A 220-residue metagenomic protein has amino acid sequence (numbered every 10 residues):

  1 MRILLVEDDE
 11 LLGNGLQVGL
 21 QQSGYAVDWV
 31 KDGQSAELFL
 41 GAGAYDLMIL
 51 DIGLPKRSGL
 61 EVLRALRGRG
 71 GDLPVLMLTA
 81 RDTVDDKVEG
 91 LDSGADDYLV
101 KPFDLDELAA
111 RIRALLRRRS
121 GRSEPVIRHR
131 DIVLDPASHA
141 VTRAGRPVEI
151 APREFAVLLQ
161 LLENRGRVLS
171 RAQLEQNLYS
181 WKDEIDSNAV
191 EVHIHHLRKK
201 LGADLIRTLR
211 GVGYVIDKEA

Functional and structural regions predicted by a protein language model:
M1-R122: N-terminal/domain-start alpha-helical segments
R2, A110-V168: Short, Lys/Arg-enriched segments at the junction into DNA-binding effector domains of transcriptional regulators
D9, A42, L60, R81-T83 (+9 more regions): A short, glycine- and basic residue-enriched loop/turn that sits immediately adjacent to a domain's principal
G24, A109-I112, P136, L178 (+1 more regions): Short amphipathic alpha-helical/adjacent loop interface patches that line ligand and macromolecule-binding sites
V30, R128-R130, D135, T142 (+2 more regions): Solvent-exposed beta-strand sheet faces enriched in polar/charged residues
G70, R119-S123, R165, K182 (+1 more regions): A general structural signal marking secondary-structure boundaries and capping sites
A140, G145-L205, R210-V212, K218: Positively charged, aromatic-enriched patches within helix-turn-helix-type DNA-binding elements, predominantly
